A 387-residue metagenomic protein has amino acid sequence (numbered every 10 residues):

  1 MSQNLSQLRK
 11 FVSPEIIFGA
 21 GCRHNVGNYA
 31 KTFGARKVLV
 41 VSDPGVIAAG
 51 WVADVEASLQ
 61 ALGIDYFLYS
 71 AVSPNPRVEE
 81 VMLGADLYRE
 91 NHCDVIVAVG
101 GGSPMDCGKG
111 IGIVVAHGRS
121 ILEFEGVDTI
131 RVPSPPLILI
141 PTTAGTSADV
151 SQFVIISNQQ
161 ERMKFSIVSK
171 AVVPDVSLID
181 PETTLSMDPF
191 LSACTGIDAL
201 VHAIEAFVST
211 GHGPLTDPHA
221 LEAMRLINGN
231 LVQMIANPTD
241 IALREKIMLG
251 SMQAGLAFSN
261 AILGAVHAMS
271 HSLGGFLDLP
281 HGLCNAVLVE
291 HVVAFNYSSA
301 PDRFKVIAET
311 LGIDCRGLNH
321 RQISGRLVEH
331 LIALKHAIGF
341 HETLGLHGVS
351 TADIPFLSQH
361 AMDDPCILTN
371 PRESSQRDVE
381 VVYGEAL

Functional and structural regions predicted by a protein language model:
M1-F33: N-terminal amphipathic/basic leader segments beginning at the initiator methionine
R23-L39, A57-L62: Glycine-rich phosphate/diphosphate-binding loops that line cofactor/substrate pockets in enzymes
I47-R119, Q233-R244: N-terminal small/polar loop signature for handling phosphorylated ligands or for N-terminal nucleophile
A57, F153-A261: Carboxylate- and glycine-rich phosphate/diphosphate-binding segment that chelates Mg2+/Mn2+
E79-E182: Glycine/threonine-rich beta-strand-loop-alpha-helix active-site module that forms ligand/phosphate-binding
G145, M252-N285, D364-L368: Glycine-rich phosphate/pyrophosphate-binding beta-alpha loops
F276-D353: Gly/Pro-rich interdomain helix-loop hinge
S350-L387: Short, amphipathic C-terminal "tail helix"
